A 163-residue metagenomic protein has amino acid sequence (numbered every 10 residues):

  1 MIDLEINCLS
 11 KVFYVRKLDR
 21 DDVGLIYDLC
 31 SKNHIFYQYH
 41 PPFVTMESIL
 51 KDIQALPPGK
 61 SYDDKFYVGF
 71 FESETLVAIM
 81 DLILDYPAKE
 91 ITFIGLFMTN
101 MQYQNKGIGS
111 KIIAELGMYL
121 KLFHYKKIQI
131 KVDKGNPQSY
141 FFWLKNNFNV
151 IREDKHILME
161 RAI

Functional and structural regions predicted by a protein language model:
M1-L4, H156-I163: Terminal substrate-recognition subdomain of acyl/acetyltransferases
L4-V23, D28-G95, N100-Q102, I113-E115 (+2 more regions): Acetyl-CoA-dependent GNAT
V44, K134-G135, I157: Conserved beta-strand edge residues that scaffold enzyme active sites
F97, K145, R161-I163: C-terminal beta-strand of the catalytic ATP-binding
N105-S110: Glycine-rich acyl-CoA binding loop
L120-K131: Conserved GNAT acetyl-CoA-binding A-motif
I130-Y140: Conserved beta-strand-loop-alpha-helix junction that forms the acyl-donor binding cleft
L144-D154: Conserved acetyl-CoA-binding loop of GNAT-fold acetyltransferases
